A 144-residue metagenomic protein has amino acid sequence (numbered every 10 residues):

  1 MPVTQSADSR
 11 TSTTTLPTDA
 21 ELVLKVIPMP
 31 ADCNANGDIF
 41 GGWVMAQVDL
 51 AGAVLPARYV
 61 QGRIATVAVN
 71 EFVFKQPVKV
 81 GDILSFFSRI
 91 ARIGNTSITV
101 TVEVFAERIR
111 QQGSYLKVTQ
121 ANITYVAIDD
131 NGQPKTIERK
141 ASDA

Functional and structural regions predicted by a protein language model:
P2-S6, S12-T14, T18-L24, K79-V80 (+1 more regions): HotDog/MaoC-like acyl-thioester-processing domains
A31: Catalytic core of tubulin tyrosine ligase-like
G42-G62: Active-site helix/loop of acyl-thioester processing domains in fatty-acid/polyketide metabolism, spanning hotdog-fold
Q61-P77: Small beta-barrel nucleic-acid-binding modules, principally OB-folds
